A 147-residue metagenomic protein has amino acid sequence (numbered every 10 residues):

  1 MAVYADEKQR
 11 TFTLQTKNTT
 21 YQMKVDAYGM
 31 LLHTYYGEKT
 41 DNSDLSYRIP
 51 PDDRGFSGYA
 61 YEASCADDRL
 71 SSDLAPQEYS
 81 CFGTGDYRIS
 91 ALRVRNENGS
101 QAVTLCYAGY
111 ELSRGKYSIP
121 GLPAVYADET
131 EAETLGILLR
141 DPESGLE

Functional and structural regions predicted by a protein language model:
M1-E147: N-terminal accessory beta-strand-rich subdomains and adjacent acidic, glycine-rich linkers that precede catalytic cores
